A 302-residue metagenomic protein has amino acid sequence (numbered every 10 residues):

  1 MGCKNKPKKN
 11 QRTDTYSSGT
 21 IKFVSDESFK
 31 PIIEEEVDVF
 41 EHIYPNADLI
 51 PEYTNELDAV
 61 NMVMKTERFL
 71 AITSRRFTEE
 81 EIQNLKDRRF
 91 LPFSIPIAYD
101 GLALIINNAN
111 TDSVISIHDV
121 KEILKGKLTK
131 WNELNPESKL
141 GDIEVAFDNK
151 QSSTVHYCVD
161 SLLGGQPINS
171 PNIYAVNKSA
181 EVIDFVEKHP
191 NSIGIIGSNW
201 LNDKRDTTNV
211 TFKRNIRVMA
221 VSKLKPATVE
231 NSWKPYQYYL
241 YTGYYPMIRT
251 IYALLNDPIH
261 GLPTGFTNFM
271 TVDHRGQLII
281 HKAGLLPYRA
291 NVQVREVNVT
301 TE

Functional and structural regions predicted by a protein language model:
C3-P45, L49-E52, E56-L57, N61-M64 (+2 more regions): Exported/periplasmic ABC-transporter solute-binding proteins
L57-R88, K204-D206: Pocket-flanking alpha-helical
I72-I95, K223-W233, Y238-Y239: Acidic, polar ligand-binding/catalytic clefts
